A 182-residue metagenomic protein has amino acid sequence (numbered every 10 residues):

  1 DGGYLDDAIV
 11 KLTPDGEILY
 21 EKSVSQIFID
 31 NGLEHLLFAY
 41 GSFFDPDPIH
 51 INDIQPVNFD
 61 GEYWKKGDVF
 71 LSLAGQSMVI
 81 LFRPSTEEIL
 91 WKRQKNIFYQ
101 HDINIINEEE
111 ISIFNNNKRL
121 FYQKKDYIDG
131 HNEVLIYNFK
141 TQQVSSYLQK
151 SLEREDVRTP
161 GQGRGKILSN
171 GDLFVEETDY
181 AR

Functional and structural regions predicted by a protein language model:
D1-R182: Histidine-/acidic-rich catalytic cores in large beta-rich domains
